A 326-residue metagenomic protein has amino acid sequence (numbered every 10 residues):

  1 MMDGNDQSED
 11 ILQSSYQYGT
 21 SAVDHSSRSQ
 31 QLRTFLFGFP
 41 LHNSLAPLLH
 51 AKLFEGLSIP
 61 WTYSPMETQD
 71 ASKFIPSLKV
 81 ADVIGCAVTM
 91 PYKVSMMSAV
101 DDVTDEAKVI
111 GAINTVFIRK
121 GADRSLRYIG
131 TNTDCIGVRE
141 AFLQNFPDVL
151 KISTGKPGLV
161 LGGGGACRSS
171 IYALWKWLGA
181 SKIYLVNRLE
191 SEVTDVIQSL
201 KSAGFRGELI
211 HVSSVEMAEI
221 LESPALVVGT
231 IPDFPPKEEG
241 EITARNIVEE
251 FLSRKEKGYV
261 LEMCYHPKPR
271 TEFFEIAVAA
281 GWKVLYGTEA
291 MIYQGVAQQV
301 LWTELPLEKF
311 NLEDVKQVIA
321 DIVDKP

Functional and structural regions predicted by a protein language model:
Q13-D148: Phosphate/diphosphate ligand-binding glycine-rich loop within oxidoreductases
T34, P157-G158, I183, V260: Conserved hydrophobic helix-helix packing surfaces used for dimerization/oligomerization
G38, N132-C135, F142-F146, L150-K176 (+2 more regions): Glycine-rich adenosine-cofactor-binding loop
L41-H42, E190-S191, P267: Helix N-cap at the beta1-alpha1 junction of Rossmann-like dinucleotide-binding domains, i.e., the first residues
V88-M97, G165-A166, P232-P236, H266-P267: Short glycine-rich anion-binding loops that position phosphate/pyrophosphate groups of nucleotides and phosphorylated
F146, E256-P326: Adenosine-phosphate binding glycine-rich loop
G179-G204: NAD(P)-binding Rossmann-fold cofactor-contacting core
G207-L285: Rossmann-like adenosine-cofactor binding region
